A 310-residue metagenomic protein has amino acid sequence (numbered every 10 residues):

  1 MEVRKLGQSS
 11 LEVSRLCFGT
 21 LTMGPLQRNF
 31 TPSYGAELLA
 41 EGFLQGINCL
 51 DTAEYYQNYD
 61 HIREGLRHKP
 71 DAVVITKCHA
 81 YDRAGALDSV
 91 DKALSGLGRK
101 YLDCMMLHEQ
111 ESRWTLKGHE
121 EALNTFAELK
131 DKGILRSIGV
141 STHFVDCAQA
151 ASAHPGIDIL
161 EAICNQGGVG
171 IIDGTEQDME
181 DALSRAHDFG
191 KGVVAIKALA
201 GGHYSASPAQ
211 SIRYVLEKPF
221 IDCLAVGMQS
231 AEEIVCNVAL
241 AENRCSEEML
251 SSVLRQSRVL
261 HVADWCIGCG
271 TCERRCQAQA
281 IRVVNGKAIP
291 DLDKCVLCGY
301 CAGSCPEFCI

Functional and structural regions predicted by a protein language model:
M1-A72: N-terminal binding-site loop/beta-alpha segment at the start of enzyme catalytic domains that lines or forms
L6, F18, L50, I62 (+7 more regions): Conserved, mostly hydrophobic/aromatic
L21-S33, I75-G85, Y204-A206: Active-site mouth loops of central-metabolism enzymes
L26-Q27, A40, A84-V194, A200: Glycine/proline-rich, positively charged, aromatic-decorated active-site loop/lid region on the catalytic face
F43, A127-K130, H154, R185-M249 (+3 more regions): Conserved short secondary-structure transition element at the edge of the structured enzyme core that lines
Y59-H79, N124-G133, A186-D188: Alpha-helix-loop-beta-strand connector modules within alpha/beta enzyme cores
D71-T76, I157-N165, R244-S251: Short hydrophobic/aromatic-enriched beta-strand-loop microsegments
T271-I289, Y300-I310: Iron-sulfur cluster-binding cysteine motifs and their immediate structural context in ferredoxin-like electron-transfer
